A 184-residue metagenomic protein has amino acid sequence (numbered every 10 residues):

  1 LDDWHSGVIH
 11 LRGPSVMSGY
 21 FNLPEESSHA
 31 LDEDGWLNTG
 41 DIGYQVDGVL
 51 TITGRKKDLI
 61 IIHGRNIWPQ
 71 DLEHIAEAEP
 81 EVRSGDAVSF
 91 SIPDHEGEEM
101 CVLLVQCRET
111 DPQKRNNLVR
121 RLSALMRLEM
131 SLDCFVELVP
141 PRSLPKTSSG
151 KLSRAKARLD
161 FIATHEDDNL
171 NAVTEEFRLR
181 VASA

Functional and structural regions predicted by a protein language model:
D2-G7, V16-S18, S28, D32-D34: Conserved ATP-binding loop and adjacent catalytic segment of the adenylate-forming AMP-binding
W4, Q45, K146-T147: Short, acidic, Ser/Thr-enriched surface-loop or helix-capping motifs
I9-L11: A structural motif
G13, S18-G19, H29, G40-M130: AMP-binding/adenylate-forming catalytic core of the ANL superfamily
L37-T39, V139: Short, small/polar residue-rich loop motifs at catalytic or cofactor-binding pockets
F90-S91, V102-L103, S123-S183: Conserved C-terminal "lid"/linker of ANL adenylate-forming enzymes
